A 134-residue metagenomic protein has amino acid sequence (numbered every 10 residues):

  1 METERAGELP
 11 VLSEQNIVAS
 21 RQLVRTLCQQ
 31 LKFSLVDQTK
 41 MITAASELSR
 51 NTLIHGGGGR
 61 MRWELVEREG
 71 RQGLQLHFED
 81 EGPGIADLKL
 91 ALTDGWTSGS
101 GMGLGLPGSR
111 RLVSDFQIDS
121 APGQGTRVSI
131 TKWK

Functional and structural regions predicted by a protein language model:
M1-E8, S49-K134: Conserved beta-strand-loop-beta-strand hairpin that lines the nucleotide-binding pocket of ATP/GTP-utilizing enzymes
M1-T43: Bergerat-fold GHKL ATPase/HATPase_c domain
